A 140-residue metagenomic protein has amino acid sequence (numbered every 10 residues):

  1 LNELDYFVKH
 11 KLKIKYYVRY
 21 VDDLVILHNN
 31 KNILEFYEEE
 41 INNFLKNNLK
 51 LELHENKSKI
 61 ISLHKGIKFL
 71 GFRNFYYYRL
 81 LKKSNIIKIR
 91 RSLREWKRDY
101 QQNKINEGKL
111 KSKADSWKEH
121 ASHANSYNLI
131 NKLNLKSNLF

Functional and structural regions predicted by a protein language model:
L1-F140: Non-catalytic terminal/accessory segments
